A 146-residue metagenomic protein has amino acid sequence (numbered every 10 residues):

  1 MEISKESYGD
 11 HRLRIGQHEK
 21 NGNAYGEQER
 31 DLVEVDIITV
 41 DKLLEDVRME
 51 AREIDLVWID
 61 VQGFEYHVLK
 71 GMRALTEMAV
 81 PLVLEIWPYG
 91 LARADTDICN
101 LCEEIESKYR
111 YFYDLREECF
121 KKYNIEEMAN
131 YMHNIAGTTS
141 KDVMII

Functional and structural regions predicted by a protein language model:
M1-I146: Phosphate/nucleotide-binding beta-alpha loop and adjacent structural elements of enzyme active sites
